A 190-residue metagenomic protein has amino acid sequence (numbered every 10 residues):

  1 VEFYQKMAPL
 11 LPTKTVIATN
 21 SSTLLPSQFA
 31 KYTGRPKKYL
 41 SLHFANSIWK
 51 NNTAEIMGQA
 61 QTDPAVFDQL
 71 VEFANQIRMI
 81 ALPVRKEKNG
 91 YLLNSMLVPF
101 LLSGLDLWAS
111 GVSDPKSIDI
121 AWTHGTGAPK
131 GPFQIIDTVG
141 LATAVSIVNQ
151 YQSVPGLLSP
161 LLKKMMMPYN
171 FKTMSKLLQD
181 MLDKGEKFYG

Functional and structural regions predicted by a protein language model:
V1-V16: Rossmann-like NAD(P)-binding element
V16-R85, N94: Rossmann-fold dinucleotide-binding core
W49-T53, F100-L101, M174: N-terminal alpha-helical segment
Q61, A65-D68, N75-K88, L105 (+1 more regions): NAD(P)-dependent Rossmann-like dehydrogenase/reductase catalytic/cofactor-binding core
G90-V98, D119: An alpha-helix initiation/capping motif
S95-F100, H124-G127: Short acidic alpha-helix initiation/capping motifs at coil-to-helix transition points, especially at protein N-termini
